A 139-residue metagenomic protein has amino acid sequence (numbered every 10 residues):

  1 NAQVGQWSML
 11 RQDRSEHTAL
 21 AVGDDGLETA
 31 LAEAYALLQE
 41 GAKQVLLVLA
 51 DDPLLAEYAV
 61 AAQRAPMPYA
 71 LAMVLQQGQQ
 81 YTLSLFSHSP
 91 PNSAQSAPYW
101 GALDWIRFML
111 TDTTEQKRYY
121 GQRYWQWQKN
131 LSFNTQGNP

Functional and structural regions predicted by a protein language model:
N1-V22, L49-P139: Conserved "HGTGT" condensation-loop signature of ketosynthase/thiolase-family condensing enzymes that catalyze
A21-V45: Active-site-proximal alpha-helical scaffold in enzymes
